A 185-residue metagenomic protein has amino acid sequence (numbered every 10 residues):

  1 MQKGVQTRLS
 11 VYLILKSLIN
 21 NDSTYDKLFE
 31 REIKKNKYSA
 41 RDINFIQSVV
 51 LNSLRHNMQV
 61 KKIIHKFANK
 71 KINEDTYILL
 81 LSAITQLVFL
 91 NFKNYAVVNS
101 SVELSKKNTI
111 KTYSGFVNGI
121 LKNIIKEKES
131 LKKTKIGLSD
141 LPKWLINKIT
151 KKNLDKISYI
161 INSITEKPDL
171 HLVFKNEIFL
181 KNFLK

Functional and structural regions predicted by a protein language model:
M1-K185: Class I Rossmann-like S-adenosyl-L-methionine
